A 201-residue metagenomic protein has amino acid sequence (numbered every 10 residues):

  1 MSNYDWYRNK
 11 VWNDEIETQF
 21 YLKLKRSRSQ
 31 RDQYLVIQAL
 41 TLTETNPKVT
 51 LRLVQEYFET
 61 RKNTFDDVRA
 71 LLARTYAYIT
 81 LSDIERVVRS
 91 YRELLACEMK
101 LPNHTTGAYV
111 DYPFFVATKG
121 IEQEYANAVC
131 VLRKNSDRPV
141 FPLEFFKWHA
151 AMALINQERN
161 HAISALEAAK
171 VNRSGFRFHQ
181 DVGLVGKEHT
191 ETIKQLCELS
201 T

Functional and structural regions predicted by a protein language model:
M1-V88, E93-M99, R138, A162-T201: N-terminal alpha-helical interaction modules that lie
S29-Q30, F65, N103-A108, V140-F145: Residue signature of alpha-solenoid helical repeat architecture, marking inter-repeat boundaries and helix-start
Y34, A70, A108-Y112, E144-W148: The tetratricopeptide repeat
I37-Q38, R74, Y112, V116 (+1 more regions): Structural register within alpha-helical repeat arrays
E44-T45, L81, K119-E122, M152 (+1 more regions): Structural motif corresponding to the intra-repeat A-B loop/turn of tetratricopeptide repeats
Y76, F115-T118, K134, E158: Positions within ordered alpha-helical repeat solenoids
Y78-N127: Hydrophobic, well-structured mid-protein blocks that either form specific transmembrane helices
C130-R133, P139-H161: Active-site/pore-lining binding-face segments in mid-to-C-terminal subdomains
